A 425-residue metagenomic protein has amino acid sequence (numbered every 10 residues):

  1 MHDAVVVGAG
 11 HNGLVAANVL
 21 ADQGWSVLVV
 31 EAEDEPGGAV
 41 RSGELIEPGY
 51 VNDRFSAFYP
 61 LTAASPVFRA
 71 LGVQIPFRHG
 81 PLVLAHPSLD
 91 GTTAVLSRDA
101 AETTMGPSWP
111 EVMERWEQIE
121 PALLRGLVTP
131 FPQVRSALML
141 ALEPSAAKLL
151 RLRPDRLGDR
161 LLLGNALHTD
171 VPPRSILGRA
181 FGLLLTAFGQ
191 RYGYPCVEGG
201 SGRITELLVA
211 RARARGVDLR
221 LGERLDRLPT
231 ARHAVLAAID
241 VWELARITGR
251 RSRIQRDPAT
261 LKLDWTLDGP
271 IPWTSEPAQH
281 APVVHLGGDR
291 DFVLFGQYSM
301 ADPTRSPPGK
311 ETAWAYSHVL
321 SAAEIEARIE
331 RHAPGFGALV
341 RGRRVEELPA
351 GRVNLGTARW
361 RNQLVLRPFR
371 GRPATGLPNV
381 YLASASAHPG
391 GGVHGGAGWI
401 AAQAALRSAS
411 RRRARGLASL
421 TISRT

Functional and structural regions predicted by a protein language model:
H2-Q118: N-terminal glycine-rich phosphate/pyrophosphate-binding loop and immediately adjacent elements
S88, L221-P307, I422-R424: Mid-domain catalytic core of redox enzymes that form a hydrophobic substrate pocket/lid adjacent to a catalytic redox
L89-L177: Rossmann-like flavin
G158-P172, P334-H388: A glycine-rich dinucleotide-binding beta-alpha-beta segment and adjacent secondary-structure elements that constitute
L183-L225: Helical element adjacent to the flavin cofactor pocket in flavoenzyme catalytic cores
Y298-W360: FAD-dependent oxidoreductase catalytic-site/capping-region signature
A383-A409: A conserved FAD-binding loop/helix module that cradles the flavin
R407-T425: Active-site-proximal substrate-binding core of FAD-dependent oxidoreductases
